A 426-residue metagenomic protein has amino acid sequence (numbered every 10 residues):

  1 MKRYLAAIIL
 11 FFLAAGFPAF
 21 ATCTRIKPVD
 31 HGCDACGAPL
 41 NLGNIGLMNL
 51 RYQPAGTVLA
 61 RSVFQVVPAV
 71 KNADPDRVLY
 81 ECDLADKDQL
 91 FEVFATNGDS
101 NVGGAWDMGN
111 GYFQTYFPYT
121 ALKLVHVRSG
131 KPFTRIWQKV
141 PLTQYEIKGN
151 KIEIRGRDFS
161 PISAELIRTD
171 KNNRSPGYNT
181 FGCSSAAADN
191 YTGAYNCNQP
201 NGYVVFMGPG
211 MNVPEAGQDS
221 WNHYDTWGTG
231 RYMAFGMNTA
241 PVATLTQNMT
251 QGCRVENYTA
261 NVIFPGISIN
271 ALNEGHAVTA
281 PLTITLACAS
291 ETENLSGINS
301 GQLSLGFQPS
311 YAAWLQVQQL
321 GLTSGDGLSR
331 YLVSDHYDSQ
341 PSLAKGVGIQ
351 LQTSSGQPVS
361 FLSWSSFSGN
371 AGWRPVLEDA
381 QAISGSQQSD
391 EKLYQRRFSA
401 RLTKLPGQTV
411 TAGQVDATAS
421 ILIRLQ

Functional and structural regions predicted by a protein language model:
M1-K2, C23: N-terminal hydrophobic targeting signals that begin at the initiator methionine
K2-R3, K404: Basic side chains
Y4-L13: Sec-dependent N-terminal signal peptides
A14-P18: N-terminal signal peptide c-region/cleavage motif recognized by signal peptidases
F20-Q426: Mature extracellular/passenger domains of Gram-negative fimbrial/pilin and adhesin proteins
